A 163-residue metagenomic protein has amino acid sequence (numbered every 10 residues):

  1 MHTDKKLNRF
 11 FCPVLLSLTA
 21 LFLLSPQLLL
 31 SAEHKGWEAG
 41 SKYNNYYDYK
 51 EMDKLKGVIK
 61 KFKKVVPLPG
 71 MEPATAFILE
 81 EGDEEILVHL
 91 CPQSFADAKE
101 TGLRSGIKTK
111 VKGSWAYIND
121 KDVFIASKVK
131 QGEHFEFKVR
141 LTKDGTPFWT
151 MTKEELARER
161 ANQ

Functional and structural regions predicted by a protein language model:
M1-R9: N-terminal secretory signal peptides that target proteins for export/translocation
P13-P26: Bacterial N-terminal signal peptides
E33-K54: Short boundary/loop segments of OB/S1/cold-shock single-stranded nucleic-acid-binding domains
E51-M71: Structural detector for short beta-strands of small beta-barrel domains
L68-L90: OB-fold (S1/OB) nucleic-acid-binding surfaces
F95-V111: Short nucleic-acid-contacting surface segments enriched for D/E, G, S/T with interspersed K/R
A116-G145: OB-fold/S1-family single-stranded nucleic acid-binding modules
H134-Q163: Extended, charge-rich, solvent-exposed interface segments
